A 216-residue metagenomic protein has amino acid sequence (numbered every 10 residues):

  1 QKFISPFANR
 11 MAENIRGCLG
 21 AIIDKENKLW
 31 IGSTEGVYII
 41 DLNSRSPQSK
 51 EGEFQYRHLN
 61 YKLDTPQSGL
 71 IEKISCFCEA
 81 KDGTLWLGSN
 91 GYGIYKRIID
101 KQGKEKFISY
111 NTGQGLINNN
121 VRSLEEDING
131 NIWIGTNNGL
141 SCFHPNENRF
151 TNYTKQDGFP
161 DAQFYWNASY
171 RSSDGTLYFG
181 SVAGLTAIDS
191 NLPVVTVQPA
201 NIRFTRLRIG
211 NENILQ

Functional and structural regions predicted by a protein language model:
F7-C18, E35, S44-C76, N90-Y92 (+2 more regions): Residue-level "micro-hotspots" composed of small/polar
E26-N27, D82-G83, N129-G130, D174-G175: Short coil/turn segments that connect the beta-strands within blades of beta-propeller domains
